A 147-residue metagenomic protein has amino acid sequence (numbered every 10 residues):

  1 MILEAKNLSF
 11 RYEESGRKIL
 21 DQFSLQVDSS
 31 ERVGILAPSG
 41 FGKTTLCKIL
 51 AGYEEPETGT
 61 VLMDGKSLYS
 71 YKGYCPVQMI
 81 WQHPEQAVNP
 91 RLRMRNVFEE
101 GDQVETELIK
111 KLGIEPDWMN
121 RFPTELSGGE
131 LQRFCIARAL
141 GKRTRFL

Functional and structural regions predicted by a protein language model:
A5-L8, G16-D28, G59: Conserved beta-strand
L36-P38: The feature captures the beta-strand-to-loop junction immediately N-terminal to the Walker
A51: Helix-to-loop junction immediately C-terminal to a conserved catalytic motif
K66-Q78, L92: ABC ATPase NBD coupling module
H83, P90-E105: Q-loop/switch helix immediately C-terminal to the Walker
F122-L126, E130: Conserved ABC ATPase signature
I136: Hydrophobic anchor residue at the start of the ABC signature
